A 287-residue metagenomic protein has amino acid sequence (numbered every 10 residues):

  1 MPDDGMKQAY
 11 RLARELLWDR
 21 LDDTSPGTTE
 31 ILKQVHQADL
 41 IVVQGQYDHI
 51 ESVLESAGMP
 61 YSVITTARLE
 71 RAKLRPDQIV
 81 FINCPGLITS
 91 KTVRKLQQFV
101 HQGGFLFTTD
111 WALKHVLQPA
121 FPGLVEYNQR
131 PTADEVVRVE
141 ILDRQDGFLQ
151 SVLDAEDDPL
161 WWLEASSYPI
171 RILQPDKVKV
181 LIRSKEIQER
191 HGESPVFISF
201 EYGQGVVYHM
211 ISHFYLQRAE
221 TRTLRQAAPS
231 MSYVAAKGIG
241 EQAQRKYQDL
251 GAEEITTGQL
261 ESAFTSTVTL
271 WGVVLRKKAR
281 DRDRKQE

Functional and structural regions predicted by a protein language model:
M1-A38, E55, G205-V206, S212-E287: Extracellular ligand-binding/catalytic regions of CAZymes and related secreted enzymes and adhesion modules
H36-A120: Helical hinge/lid and interdomain linker segments adjacent to catalytic or ligand-binding clefts that mediate domain
Y47-D48, L87, L113-K114, E186-I187 (+2 more regions): Short, solvent-exposed loop/turn segments at secondary-structure junctions
L87-P159: A glycine-rich, often tryptophan-bearing local segment used as a flexible ligand/cofactor-contacting loop or short
F107, L181, Y208-M210: Hydrophobic/aromatic beta-strand patches that form the interior of the parallel beta-sheet core in alpha/beta enzyme
D158-S166, V180: Conserved anion/nucleotide-ligand pocket segment
P175-S194: Short, Gly/Ser/Thr-enriched beta-strand-loop segments that form substrate-interacting elements of hydrolase/peptidase
G192-G203: Short, surface-exposed beta-strand/loop micro-motifs that present aromatic residues
